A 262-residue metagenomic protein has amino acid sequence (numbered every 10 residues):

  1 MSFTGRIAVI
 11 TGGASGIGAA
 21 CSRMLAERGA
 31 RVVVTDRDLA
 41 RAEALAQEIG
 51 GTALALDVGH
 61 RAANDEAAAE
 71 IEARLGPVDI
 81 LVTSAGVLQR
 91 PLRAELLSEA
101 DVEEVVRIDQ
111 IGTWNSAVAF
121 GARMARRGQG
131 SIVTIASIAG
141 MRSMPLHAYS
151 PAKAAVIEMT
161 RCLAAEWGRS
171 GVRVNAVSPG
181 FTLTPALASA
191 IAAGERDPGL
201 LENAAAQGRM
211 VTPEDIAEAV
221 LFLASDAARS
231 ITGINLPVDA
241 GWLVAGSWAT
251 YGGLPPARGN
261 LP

Functional and structural regions predicted by a protein language model:
S2-V33: Canonical Rossmann dinucleotide-binding motif of NAD(H)/NADP(H)-dependent dehydrogenases/reductases, specifically
L92-A94, S98-V106, L201: Substrate-binding pocket helix/loop in short-chain dehydrogenase/reductase
L97, R142-P151, C162, A190: Active-site loop-to-helix junction immediately N-terminal to the catalytic Tyr of the SDR YXXXK motif in Rossmann-fold
W114-A117, R209-V238, L243-V244: C-terminal substrate-recognition "lid" of short-chain dehydrogenase/reductases
A117, A152, T160: Active-site helix of classical SDR
A122, A165-R169, R229: Alpha-helical segment proximal to the catalytic Tyr-Lys
S137: Residue(s) in the substrate-gating loop at a strand-loop-helix junction that position the organic substrate next
